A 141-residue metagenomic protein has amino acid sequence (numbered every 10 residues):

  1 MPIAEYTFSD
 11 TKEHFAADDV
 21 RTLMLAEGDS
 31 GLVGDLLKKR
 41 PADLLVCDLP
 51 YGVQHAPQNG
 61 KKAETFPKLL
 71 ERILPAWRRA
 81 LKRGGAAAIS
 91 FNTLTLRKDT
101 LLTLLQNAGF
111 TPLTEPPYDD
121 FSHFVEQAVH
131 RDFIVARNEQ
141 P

Functional and structural regions predicted by a protein language model:
M1-P141: Class I S-adenosyl-L-methionine-dependent methyltransferase catalytic core
